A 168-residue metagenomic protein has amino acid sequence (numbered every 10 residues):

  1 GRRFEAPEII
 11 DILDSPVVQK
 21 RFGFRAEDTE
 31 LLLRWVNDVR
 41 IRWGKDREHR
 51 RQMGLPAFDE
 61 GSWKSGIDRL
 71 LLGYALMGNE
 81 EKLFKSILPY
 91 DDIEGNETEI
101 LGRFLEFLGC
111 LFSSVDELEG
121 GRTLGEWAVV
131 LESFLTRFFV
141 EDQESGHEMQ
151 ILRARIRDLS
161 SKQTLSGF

Functional and structural regions predicted by a protein language model:
G1-F168: Polyanion-engaging groove/track-forming segments
